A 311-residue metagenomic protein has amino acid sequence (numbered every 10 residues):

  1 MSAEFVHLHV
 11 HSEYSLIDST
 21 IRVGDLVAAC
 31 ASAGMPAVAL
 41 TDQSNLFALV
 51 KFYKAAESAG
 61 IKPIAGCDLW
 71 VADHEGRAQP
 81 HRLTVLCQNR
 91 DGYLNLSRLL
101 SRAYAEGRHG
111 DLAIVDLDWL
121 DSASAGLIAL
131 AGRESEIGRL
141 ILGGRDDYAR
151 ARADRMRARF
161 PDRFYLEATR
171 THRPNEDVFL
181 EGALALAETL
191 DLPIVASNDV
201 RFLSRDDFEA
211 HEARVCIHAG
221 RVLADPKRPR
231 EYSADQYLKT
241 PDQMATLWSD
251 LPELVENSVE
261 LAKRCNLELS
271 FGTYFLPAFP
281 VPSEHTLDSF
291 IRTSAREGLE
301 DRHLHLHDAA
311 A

Functional and structural regions predicted by a protein language model:
M1-A311: Phosphodiester-processing cores and adjacent nucleic acid-binding clamps
